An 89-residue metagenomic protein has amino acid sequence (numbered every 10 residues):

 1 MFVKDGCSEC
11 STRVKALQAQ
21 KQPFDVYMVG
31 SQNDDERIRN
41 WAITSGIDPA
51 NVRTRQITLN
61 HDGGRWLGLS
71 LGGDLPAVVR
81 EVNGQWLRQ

Functional and structural regions predicted by a protein language model:
M1-K15: Conserved redox-active cysteine motifs that mediate thiol-disulfide chemistry, especially di-cysteine Cys-X(1-2)-Cys
K4-G6, S31-Q32, N83: Solvent-exposed coil/turn segments that connect beta secondary-structure elements in extracytoplasmic/periplasmic
C10, E36-R37, Q89: Extracytoplasmic/secreted cell-surface and envelope-processing proteins
A16-Q22, A42-I47: Short, surface-exposed basic-aromatic patches at helix termini and helix-loop junctions that form
F24-R39, N51-D62: Thiol-based oxidoreductase modules, predominantly thioredoxin-like and allied folds used for disulfide exchange
S45-D74: Short, internal strand/loop/helix patches that form the active-site neighborhood or redox-interaction surface
G73-R88: A short, hydrophobic beta-strand/beta-hairpin element that forms part of a small beta-sheet core
